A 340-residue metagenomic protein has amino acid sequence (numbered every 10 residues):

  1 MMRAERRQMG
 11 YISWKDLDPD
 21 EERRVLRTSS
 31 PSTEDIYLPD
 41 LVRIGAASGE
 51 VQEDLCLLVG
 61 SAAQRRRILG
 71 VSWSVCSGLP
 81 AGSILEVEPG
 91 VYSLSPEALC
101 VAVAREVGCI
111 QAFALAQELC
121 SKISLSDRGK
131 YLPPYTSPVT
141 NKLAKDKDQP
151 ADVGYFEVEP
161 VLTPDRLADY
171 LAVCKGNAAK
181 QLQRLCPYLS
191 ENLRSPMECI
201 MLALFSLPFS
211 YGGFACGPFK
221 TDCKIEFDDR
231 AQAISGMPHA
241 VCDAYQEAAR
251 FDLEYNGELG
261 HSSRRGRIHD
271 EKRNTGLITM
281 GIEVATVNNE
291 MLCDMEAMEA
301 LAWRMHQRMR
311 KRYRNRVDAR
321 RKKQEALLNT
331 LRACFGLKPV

Functional and structural regions predicted by a protein language model:
M1-A178, V317, L327-V340: Short gly/ser-rich loop at a beta-strand->alpha-helix junction or flexible surface loop bordering the NTP-binding
P150-V340: Surface segments flanking catalytic/ligand-binding clefts of nucleic-acid enzymes
